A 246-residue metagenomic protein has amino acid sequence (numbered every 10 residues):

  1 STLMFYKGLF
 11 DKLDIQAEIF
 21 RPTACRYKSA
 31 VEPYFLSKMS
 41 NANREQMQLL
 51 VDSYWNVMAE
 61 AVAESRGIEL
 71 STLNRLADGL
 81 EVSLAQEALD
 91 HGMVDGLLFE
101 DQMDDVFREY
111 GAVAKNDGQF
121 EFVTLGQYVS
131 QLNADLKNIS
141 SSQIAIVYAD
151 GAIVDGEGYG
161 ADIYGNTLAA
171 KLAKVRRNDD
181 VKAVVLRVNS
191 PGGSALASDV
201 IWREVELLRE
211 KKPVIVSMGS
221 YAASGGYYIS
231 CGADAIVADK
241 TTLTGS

Functional and structural regions predicted by a protein language model:
S1-D78, V82, R108-P213, Y221-S246: Small-residue-centered hinge/linker elements
A88: Short, contiguous alpha-helical
V94-E100, A238: Short acidic-hydrophobic, aromatic-tinged amphipathic segments that line or gate anion-handling sites
G96, D104-Y110: Terminal amphipathic helices with adjacent charged low-complexity linkers/tails
E100-D105, S142: Short low-complexity stretches enriched in small and charged residues
